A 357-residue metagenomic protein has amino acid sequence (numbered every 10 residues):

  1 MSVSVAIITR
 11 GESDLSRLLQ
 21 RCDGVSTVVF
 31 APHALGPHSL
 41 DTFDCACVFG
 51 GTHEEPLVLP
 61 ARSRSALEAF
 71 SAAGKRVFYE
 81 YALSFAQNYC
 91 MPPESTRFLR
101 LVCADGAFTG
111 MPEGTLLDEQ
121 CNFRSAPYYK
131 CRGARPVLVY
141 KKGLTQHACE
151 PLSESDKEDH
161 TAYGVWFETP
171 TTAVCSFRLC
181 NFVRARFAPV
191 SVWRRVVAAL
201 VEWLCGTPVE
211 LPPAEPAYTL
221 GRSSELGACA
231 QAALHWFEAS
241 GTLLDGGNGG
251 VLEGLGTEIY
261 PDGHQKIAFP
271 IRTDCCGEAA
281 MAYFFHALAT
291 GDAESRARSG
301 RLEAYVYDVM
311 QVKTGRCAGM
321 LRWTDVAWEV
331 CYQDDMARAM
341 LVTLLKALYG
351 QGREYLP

Functional and structural regions predicted by a protein language model:
V3-Y89: Helical hinge/lid and interdomain linker segments adjacent to catalytic or ligand-binding clefts that mediate domain
S13, V102-G106, G110-M111, C121 (+6 more regions): A structural signal for well-ordered alpha-helical segments within the folded catalytic domains of diverse enzymes
D14, G50, F78, T145-A232: Extracellular ligand-binding/catalytic regions of CAZymes and related secreted enzymes and adhesion modules
H53-C131: A glycine-rich, often tryptophan-bearing local segment used as a flexible ligand/cofactor-contacting loop or short
L99-S176: Catalytic beta-strand/loop cores that center a nucleophilic Ser/Cys/Thr and support acyl-enzyme chemistry
E202-C275, A293-A327, E354-P357: Low-complexity, Ser/Thr/Pro/Gly-enriched N-terminal "stalk/linker" regions
P216-S223, G277-A293, R338-Y355: Well-ordered alpha-helical scaffold segments within catalytic/enzyme domains
I267-M281, A327-V342: Aromatic- and histidine-enriched alpha-helix N-cap/loop-to-helix transition segments that scaffold the rims
